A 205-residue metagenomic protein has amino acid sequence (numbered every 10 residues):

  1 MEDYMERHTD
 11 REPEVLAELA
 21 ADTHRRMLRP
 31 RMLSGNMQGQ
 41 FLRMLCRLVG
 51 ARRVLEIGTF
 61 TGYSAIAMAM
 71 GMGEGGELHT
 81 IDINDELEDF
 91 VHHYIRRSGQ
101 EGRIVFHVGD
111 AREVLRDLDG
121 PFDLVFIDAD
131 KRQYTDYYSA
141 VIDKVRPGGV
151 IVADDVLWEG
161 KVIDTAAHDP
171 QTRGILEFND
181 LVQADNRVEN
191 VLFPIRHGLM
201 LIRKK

Functional and structural regions predicted by a protein language model:
M1-L55: Class I SAM-dependent transferase core
N36-K205: S-adenosylmethionine/decaboxylated-SAM
